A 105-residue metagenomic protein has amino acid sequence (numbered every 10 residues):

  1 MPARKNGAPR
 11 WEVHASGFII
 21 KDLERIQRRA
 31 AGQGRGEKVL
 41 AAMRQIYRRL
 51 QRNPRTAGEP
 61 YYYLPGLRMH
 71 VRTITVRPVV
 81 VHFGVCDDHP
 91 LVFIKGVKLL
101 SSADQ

Functional and structural regions predicted by a protein language model:
M1-P78, C86-Q105: Basic, Lys/Arg-enriched alpha-helical interface segments
